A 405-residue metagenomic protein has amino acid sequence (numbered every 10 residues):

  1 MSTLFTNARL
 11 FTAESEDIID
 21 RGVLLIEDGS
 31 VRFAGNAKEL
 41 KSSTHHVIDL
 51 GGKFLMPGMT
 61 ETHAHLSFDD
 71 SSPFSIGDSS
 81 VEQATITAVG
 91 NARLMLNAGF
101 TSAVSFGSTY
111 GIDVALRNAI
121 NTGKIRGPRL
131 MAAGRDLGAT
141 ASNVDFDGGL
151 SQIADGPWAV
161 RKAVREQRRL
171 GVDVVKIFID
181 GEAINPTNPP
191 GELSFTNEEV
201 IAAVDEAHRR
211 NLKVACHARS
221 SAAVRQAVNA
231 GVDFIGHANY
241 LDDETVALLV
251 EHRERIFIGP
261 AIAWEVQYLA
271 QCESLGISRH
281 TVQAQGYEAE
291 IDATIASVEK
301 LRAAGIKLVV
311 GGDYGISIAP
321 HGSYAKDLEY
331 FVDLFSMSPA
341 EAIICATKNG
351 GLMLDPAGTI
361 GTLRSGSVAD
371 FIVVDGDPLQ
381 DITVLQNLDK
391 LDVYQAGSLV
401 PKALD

Functional and structural regions predicted by a protein language model:
M1-S42, L55, P378-D381, S398-L399: N-terminal metal-binding scaffold of metallo-dependent hydrolase/deaminase domains
A8, T12, A346-K348, S365-D405: C-terminal cap of metal-dependent C-N hydrolases
K53-T122, T140-N143, E198, A230: Metal-associated gating/positioning segment near the N- to mid-region
P73-I86, D145-K162, K213-A215: Active-site mouth loops of central-metabolism enzymes
T87-D113, G127-D136, V172-N185, K213 (+3 more regions): Divalent metal-dependent hydrolysis catalytic cores, especially in the metallo-beta-lactamase
T140, I184-D292, V309-I316, F335-M337 (+2 more regions): Active-site core of metal-dependent hydrolases
A141-E198: Active-site gating/metal-coordination segments in enzymes
R209, R279-V282, I291-G376: His/Asp/Glu-enriched, well-ordered alpha-helical/loop segment that forms or immediately abuts the divalent-metal
